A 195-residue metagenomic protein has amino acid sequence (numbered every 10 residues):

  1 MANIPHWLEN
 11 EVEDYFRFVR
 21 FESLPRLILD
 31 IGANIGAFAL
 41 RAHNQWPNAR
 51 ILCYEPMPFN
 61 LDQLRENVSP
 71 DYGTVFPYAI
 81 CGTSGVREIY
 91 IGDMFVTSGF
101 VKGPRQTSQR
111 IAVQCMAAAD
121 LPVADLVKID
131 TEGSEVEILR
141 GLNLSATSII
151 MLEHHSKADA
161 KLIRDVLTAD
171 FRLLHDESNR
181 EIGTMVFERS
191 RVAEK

Functional and structural regions predicted by a protein language model:
M1-K195: Phosphate/nucleotide-binding beta-alpha loop and adjacent structural elements of enzyme active sites
